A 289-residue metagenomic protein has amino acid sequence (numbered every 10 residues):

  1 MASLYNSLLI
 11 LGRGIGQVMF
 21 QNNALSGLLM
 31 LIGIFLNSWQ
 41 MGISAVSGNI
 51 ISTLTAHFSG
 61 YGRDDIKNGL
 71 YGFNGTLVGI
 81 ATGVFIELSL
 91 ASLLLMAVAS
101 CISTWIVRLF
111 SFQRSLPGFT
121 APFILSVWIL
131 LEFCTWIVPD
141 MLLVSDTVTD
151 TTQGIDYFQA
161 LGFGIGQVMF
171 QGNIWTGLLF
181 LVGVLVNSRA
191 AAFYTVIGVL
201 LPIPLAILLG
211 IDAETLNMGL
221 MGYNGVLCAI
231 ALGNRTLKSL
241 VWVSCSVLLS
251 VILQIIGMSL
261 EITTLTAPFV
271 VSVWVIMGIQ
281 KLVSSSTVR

Functional and structural regions predicted by a protein language model:
M1-Y61, G164-Q171, W175-N187, I203-I207 (+2 more regions): N-terminal signal-anchor module of multipass membrane proteins
L25-L28, I50, G72-L77, V98-C101 (+4 more regions): Hydrophobic alpha-helical segments embedded in the membrane of multi-pass proteins
L29-I34, K67, L77-F85, L179-V184 (+1 more regions): Generic transmembrane alpha-helix signature in multi-pass membrane proteins, especially transporters/channels
I34-S47, I86-V98, L161-N173, I211-G222: Structural signature of hydrophobic alpha-helical transmembrane segments
M41, A45, N49-Y61, G79-I80 (+11 more regions): Transmembrane alpha-helical segments of multi-pass membrane transport proteins and ion-pumping complexes
L93-L94, R114-P122, M218-Y223, L260-S272: Loop-to-transmembrane alpha-helix initiation sites
G118-I174: Long hydrophobic alpha-helical segments that form multi-pass transmembrane helix bundles in integral membrane proteins
I207-G219, G225-K238: Hydrophobic alpha-helical bundle architecture
